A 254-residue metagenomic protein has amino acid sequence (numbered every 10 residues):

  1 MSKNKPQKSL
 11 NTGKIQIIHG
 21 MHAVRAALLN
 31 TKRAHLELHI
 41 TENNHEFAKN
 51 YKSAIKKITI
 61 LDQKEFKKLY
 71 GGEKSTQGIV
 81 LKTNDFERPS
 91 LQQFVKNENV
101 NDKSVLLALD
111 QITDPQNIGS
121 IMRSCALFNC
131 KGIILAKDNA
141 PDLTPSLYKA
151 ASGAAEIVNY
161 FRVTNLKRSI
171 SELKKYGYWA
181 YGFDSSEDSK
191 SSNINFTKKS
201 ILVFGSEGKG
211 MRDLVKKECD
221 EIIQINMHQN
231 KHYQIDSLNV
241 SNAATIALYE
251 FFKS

Functional and structural regions predicted by a protein language model:
M1-N99: N-terminal positively charged helical leader segments and presequences
R25, N30, A126-L127, Y148-S152 (+1 more regions): Structured adenosyl-cofactor binding patch, chiefly the S-adenosyl-L-methionine
N43, Q63-F66, D138-A140, E207-K209 (+1 more regions): Short, acidic/turn-prone active-site loops that include or flank metal/cofactor- and phosphate-binding residues
F47, A140-S146, K209-E218: Short, glycine/polar-rich helix-capping loops at beta-to-alpha or helix-loop-helix junctions that flank or form
T59-K64, V158-K167, I223: Short acidic-hydrophobic, aromatic-tinged amphipathic segments that line or gate anion-handling sites
Q92, K96-E187: RNA substrate-binding interface of SAM-dependent RNA methyltransferases
Y181-S237: Active-site/ligand-binding-proximal alpha/beta "capping" segment
